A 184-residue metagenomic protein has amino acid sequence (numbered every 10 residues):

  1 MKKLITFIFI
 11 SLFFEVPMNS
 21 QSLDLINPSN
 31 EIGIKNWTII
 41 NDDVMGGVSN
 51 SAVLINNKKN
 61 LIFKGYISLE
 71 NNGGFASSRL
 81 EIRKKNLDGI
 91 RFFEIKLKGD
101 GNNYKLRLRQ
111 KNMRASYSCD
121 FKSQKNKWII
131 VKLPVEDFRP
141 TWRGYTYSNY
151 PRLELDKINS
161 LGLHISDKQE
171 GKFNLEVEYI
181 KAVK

Functional and structural regions predicted by a protein language model:
M1-L4, Q21: Positively charged n-region of N-terminal signal peptides that target proteins for export
L4-F13: Sec-dependent N-terminal signal peptides
P17-K184: Beta-rich carbohydrate-recognition modules and glycan-binding surfaces
